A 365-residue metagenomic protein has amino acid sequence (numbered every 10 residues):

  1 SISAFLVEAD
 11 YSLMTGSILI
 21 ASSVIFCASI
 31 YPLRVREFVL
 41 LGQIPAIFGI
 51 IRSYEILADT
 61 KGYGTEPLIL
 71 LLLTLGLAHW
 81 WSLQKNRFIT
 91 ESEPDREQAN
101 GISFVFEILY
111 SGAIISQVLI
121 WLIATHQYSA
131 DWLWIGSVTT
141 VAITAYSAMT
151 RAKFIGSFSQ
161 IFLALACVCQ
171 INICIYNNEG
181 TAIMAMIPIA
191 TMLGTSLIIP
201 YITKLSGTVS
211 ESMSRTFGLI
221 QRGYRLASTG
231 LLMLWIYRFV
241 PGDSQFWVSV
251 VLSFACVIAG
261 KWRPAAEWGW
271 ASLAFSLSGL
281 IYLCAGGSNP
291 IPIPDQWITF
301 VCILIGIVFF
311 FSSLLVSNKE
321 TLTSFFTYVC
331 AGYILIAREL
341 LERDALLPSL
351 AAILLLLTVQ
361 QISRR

Functional and structural regions predicted by a protein language model:
S1-R365: Alpha-helical transmembrane segments of multi-pass membrane proteins
